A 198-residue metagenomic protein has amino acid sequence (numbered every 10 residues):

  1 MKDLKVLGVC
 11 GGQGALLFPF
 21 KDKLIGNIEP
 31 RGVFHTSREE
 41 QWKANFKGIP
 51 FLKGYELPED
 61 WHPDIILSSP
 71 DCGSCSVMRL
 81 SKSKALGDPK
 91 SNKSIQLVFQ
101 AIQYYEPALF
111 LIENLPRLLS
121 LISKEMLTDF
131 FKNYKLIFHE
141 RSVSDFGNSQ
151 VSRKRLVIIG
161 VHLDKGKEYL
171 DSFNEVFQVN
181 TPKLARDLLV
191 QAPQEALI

Functional and structural regions predicted by a protein language model:
M1: A short, basic/flexible loop-to-alpha-helix module at the beginning of a structural domain
L4-L57: SAM cofactor-binding core of SAM-dependent methyltransferases, primarily the Rossmann-like beta-alpha-beta module
C10, S69, E113: A cross-family glycoside hydrolase active-site/sugar-binding cleft signature
L57-P63, C72-I198: Class I S-adenosyl-L-methionine
I65-L67: N-terminal Rossmann-like NAD(P) cofactor-binding module of classical short-chain dehydrogenase/reductase
